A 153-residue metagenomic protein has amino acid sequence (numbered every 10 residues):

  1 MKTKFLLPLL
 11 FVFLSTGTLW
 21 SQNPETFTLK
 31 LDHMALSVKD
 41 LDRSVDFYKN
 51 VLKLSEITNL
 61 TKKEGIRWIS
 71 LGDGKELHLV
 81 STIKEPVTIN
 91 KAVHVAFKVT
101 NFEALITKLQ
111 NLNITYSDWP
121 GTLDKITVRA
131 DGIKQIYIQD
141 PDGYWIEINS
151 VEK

Functional and structural regions predicted by a protein language model:
M1-E25: Bacterial Sec-dependent N-terminal signal peptides
S21-D42, V93-V95: N-terminal beta-strand motif that seeds the catalytic metal site of vicinal oxygen chelate
T28-K30, V87-A92, R129-A130: Short glycine-enriched loop/turn motifs at secondary-structure junctions
L36-E76: Core segments of cupin and vicinal oxygen chelate
D40-D42, V95-D142, K153: Vicinal oxygen chelate
I66-N111: Mid-chain, structured segments of secreted extracytoplasmic proteins
